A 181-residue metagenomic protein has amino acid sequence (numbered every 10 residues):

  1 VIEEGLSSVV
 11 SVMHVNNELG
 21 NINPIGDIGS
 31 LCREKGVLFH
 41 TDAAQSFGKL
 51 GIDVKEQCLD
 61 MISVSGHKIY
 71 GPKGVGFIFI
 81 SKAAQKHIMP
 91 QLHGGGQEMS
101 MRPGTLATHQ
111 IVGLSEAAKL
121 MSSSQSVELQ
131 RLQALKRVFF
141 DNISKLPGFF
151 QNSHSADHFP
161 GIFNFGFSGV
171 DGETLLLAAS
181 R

Functional and structural regions predicted by a protein language model:
V1-R181: Pyridoxal 5′-phosphate
